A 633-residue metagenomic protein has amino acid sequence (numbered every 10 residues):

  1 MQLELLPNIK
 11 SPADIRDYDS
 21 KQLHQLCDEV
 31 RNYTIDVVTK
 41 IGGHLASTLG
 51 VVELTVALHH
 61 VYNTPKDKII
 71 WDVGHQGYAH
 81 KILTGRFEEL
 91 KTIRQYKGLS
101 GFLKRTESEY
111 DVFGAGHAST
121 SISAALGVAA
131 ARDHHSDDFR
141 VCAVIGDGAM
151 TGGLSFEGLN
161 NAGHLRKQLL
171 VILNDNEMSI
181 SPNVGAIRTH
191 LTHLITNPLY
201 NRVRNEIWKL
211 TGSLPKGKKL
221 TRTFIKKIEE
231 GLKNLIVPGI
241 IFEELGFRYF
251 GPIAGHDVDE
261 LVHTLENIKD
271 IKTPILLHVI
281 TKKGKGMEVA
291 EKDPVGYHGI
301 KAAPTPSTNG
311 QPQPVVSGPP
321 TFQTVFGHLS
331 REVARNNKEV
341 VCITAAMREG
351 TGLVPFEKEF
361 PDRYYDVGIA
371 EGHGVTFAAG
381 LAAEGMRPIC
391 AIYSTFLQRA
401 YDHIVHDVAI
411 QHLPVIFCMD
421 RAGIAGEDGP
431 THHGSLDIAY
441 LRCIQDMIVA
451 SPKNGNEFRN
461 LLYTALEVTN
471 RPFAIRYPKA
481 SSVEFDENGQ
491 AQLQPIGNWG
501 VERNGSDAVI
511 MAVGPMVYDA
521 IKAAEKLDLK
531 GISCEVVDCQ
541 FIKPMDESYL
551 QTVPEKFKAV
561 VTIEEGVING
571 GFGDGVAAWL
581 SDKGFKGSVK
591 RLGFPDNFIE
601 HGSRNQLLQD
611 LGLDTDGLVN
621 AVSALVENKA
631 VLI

Functional and structural regions predicted by a protein language model:
M1-I82, E243-L261, I275-V279: N-terminal amphipathic, basic-rich helices that act as targeting or association modules
L6, E177-F326: Long, well-ordered, tryptophan-enriched scaffold segments
H44-L165, E339-V340, T344-A345, L353-V354 (+1 more regions): Cofactor-binding active-site loop characterized by glycine-rich and histidine/acidic residues
K68, T273, T281-Q398, H403-L413 (+4 more regions): Non-catalytic terminal/interface segments that mediate subunit docking, oligomerization, and allosteric communication
E89-L99, H164-M178, A409-R421: A glycine-rich helix N-cap at a beta->alpha junction
T221-V289, P414-M419, I438-N488, T615-I633: Structural signature of the thiamine diphosphate
H263-E266, H298-G299, T321-N336, G352-K358 (+3 more regions): Glycine-/acidic-rich phosphate or pyrophosphate-binding loops and their flanking alpha/beta elements
A303-G318, G426-D428, I448, D574-I633: Peripheral docking tails and interdomain loops at the edges of cofactor- or intermediate-handling domains
